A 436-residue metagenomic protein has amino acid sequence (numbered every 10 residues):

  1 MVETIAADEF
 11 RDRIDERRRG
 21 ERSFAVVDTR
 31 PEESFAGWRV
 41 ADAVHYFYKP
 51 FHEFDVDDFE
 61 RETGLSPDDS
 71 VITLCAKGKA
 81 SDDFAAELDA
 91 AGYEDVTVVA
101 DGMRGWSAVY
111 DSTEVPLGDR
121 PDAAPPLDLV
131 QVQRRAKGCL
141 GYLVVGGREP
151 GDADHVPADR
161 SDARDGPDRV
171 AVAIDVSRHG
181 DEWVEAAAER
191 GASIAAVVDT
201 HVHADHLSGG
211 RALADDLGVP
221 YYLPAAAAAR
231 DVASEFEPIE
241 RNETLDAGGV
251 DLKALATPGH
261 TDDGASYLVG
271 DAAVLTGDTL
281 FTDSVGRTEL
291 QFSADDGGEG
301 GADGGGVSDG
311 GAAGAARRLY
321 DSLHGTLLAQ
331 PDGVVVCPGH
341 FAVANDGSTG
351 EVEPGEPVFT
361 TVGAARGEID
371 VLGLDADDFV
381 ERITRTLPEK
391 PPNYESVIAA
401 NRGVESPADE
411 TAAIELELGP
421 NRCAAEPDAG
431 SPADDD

Functional and structural regions predicted by a protein language model:
M1-E3, R19, A86-E94, A302 (+2 more regions): Accessory terminal helices/loops
V2-D69: Positively charged, proline/Ser/Thr-rich regional signature most characteristic of the Rhodanese/CDC25-like
S23, K77-A80, H179-D181, V202-L207 (+4 more regions): Active-site environment of divalent metal-dependent phosphoester hydrolases
A25, V172, A196-V198, K253 (+3 more regions): Residue-level marker for buried hydrophobic side chains located in beta-strands that build the well-ordered beta-sheet
P31, G118-R190, S266-G277, T282-D283: Conserved beta-strand hairpin/beta-sheet module of binuclear metal-dependent hydrolase folds, prominently
P50, A108, A171, V176-A256: Active-site HxH/HxHxD metal-binding segment of metal-dependent hydrolases
V56-R104: Catalytic cysteine-centered active loop of the rhodanese-like fold, especially the PTP/DSP P-loop
V144, D175, H201, L213 (+6 more regions): Divalent metal-coordination and catalytic microenvironments
